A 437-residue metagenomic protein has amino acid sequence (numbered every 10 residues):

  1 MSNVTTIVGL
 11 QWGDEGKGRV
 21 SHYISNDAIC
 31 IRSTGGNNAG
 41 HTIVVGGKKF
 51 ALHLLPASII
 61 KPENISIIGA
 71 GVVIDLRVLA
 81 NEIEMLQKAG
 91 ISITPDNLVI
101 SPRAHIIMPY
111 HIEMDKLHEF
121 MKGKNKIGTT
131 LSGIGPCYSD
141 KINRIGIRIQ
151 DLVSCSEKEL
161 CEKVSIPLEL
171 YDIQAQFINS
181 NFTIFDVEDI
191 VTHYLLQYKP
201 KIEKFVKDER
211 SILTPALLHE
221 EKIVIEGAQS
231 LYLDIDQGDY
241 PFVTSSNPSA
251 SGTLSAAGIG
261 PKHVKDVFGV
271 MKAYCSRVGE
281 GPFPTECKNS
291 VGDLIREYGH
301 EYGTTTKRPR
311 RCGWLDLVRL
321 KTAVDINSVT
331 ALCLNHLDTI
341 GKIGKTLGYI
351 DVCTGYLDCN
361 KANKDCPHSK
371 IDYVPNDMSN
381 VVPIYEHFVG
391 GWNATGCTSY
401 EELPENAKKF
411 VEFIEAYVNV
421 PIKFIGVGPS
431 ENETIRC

Functional and structural regions predicted by a protein language model:
M1-C437: Non-transmembrane, aqueous-exposed alpha-helical and coiled segments at domain scale
